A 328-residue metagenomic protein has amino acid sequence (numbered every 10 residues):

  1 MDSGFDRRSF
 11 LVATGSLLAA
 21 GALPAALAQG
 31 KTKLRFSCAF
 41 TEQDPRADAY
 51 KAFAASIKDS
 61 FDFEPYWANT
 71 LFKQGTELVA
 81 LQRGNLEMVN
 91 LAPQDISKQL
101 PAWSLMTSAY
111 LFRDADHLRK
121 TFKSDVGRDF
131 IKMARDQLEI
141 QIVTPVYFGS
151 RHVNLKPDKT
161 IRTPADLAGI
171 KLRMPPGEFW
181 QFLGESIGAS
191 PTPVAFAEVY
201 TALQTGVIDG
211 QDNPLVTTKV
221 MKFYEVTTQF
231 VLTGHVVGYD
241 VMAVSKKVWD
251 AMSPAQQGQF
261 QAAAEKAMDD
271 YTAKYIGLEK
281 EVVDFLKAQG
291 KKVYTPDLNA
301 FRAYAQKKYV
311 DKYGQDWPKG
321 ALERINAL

Functional and structural regions predicted by a protein language model:
D2-F5, S9-G21, L27-H117, V126 (+1 more regions): N-terminal secretory/targeting leader peptides
T121: Active-site-proximal, glycine-rich beta->alpha crossover segments in alpha/beta enzymes that shape flexible
